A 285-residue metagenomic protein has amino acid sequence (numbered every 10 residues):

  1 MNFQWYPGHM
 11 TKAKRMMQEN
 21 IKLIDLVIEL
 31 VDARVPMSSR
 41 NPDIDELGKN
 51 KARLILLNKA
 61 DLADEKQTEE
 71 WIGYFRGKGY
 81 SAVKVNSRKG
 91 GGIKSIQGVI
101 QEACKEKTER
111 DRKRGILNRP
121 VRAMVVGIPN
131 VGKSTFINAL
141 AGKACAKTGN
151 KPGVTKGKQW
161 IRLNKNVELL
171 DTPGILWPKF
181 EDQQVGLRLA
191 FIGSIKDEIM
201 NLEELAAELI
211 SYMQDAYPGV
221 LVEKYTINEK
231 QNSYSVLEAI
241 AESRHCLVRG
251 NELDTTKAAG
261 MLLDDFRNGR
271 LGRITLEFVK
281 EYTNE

Functional and structural regions predicted by a protein language model:
M1-L26, R34-D43, L47-R53, A60 (+2 more regions): Helix-rich effector regions associated with P-loop NTPase G domains
E29, I55-L57, V125: Structural beta-sheet core signal
D61-V126, C145, L247: Canonical P-loop GTPase G-domain recognition
S87, I137, V167-L170: Conserved active-site beta-strand-loop modules that form the wall/rim of enzyme catalytic pockets and either contain
S95, V99, T135, E208 (+1 more regions): Alpha-helical scaffold segments in soluble metabolic enzymes
I116-N118, L140, I161-R162: Solvent-exposed alpha-helices and their adjacent loops that cap or buttress functional pockets in soluble metabolic
R122-G142, A146, T172: Glycine-rich phosphate-binding P-loop
